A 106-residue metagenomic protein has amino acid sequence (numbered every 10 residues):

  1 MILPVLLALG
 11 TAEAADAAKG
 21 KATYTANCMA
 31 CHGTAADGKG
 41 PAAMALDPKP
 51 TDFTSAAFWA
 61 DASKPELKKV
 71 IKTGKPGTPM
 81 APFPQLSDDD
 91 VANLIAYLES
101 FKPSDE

Functional and structural regions predicted by a protein language model:
M1-A8: Bacterial N-terminal signal peptides
A8-T23: Electrostatic cytochrome c docking/interface patches
D16, Y24, S63, L67 (+1 more regions): Stable alpha-helical elements in mature extracytoplasmic
G20, T25-T34, L94, L98: The canonical Cys-X-X-Cys-His
M29, D37, A81: Nucleotide phosphate-binding site architecture
A35, P41-M44: Conserved catalytic-core motifs of eukaryotic protein kinase domains, centered on the activation segment
A43-M44, K49-S55, E66-F101, E106: Axial heme c-ligation environment in periplasmic c-type cytochrome domains
